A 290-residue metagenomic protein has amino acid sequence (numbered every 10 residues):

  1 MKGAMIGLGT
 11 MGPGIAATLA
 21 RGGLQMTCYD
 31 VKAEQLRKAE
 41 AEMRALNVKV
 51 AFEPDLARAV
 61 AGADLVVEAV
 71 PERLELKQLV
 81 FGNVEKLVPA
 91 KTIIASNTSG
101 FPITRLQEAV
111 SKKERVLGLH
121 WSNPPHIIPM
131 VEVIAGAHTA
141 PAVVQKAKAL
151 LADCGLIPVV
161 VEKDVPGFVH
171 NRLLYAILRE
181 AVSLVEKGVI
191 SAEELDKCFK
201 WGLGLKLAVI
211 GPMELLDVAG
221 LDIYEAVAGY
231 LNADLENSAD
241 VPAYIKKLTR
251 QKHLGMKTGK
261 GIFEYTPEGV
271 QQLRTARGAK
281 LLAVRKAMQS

Functional and structural regions predicted by a protein language model:
M1-A51, D55: NAD(P)+-binding Rossmann beta1-loop-alpha1 motif at the extreme N-terminus of oxidoreductases
I6, Y29, E53, A69 (+3 more regions): Structural motif
T10, V31-E34, N47-I94, G100-F101: Rossmann-like NAD(P)-binding element
G22, L156, K187, A192-S290: NAD(P)-dependent Rossmann-like dehydrogenase/reductase catalytic/cofactor-binding core
S96-N171: Rossmann-fold dinucleotide-binding core
P125-I134, C154, V159, K163-K187 (+2 more regions): Active-site-proximal catalytic alpha-helix in oxidoreductases
